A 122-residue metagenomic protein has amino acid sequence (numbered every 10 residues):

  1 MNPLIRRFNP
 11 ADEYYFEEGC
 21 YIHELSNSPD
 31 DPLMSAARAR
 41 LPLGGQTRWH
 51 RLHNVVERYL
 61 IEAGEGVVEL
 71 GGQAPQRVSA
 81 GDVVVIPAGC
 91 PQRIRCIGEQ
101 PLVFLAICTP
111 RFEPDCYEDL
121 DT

Functional and structural regions predicted by a protein language model:
M1-M34, R48, C116-T122: A short, N-terminal "cap"/entry segment at the start of jelly-roll beta-barrel domains of the cupin/DSBH fold
I22-E24, A36-R40, R58, P75 (+1 more regions): Conserved hydrophobic/aromatic beta-strand scaffold that supports enzyme active sites
D30, P75, A80, A88-P114: Ligand-binding loop in jelly-roll beta-barrel domains
L33-S35, V55, P101-L102: A structure-centric signal for secondary-structure junctions around beta-strands
R40, V56, D119-T122: Short intrinsically disordered coil segments
Q46, L52-A80, C90: A short beta-strand-loop-beta hairpin characteristic of the jelly-roll/cupin
